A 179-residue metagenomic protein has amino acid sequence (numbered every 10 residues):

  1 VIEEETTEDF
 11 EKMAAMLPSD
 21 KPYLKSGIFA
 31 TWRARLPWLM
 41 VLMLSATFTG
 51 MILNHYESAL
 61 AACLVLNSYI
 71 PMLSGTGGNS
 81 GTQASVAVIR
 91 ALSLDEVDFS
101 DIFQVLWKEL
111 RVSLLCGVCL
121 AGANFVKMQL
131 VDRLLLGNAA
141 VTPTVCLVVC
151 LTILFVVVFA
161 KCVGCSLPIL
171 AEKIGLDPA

Functional and structural regions predicted by a protein language model:
V1-I70: Cytosolic regulatory modules rich in charged/polar residues
I2-R33, S80-W107, A171: Non-transmembrane, extramembrane segments of multi-pass ion/lipid transporters
L24-R35, L39, I102, L106 (+7 more regions): Hydrophobic, aromatic-rich alpha-helical transmembrane segments and their membrane-interface anchor motifs
W38-A46, G50, Y69, L73 (+8 more regions): Alpha-helical transmembrane segments in multi-pass membrane proteins
I52, Y56, G122-L130, L134 (+1 more regions): Structural signature of transmembrane alpha-helix termini at the membrane-water interface
H55-I70, L136-V149, L176-A179: Membrane-water interface of transmembrane alpha-helices in multipass transporters/channels
I102-K127, V131-D132: Short alpha-helical transmembrane segments in multi-pass integral membrane proteins
F159-A179: Hydrophobic alpha-helical transmembrane segments of membrane transport and translocation systems, primarily multi-pass
